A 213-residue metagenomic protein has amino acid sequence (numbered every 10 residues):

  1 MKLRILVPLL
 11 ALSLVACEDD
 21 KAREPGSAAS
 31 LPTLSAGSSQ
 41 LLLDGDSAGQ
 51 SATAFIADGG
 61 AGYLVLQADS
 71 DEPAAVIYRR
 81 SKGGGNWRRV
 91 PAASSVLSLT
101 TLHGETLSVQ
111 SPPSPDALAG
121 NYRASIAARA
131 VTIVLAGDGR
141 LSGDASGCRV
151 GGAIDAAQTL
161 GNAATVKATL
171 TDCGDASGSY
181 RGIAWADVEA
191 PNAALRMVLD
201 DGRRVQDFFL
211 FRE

Functional and structural regions predicted by a protein language model:
M1-L6: Bacterial N-terminal signal peptides that target proteins for export
S13-A16: C-terminal motif of bacterial Sec signal peptides marking the signal peptidase cleavage site
E18-K21: Bacterial signal peptide processing site
E24-G83, I126-D172: N-terminal glycine/threonine-rich, aromatic-flanked beta-hairpin/loop signature
G26-S51, W87, P91-R129, V205-L210: Tryptophan-anchored aromatic micro-motifs
S51-A54, A74-S81, L99-V109, G151-A157 (+2 more regions): Short, surface-exposed loop motifs enriched in S/T, G, D/E and P with embedded aromatic residues
A61-Q67, G85-S95, A193-D200: Short, hydrophobic/proline-enriched secondary-structure or compact coil segments at domain edges
G139-E213: Structured core of small recognition/catalytic domains
